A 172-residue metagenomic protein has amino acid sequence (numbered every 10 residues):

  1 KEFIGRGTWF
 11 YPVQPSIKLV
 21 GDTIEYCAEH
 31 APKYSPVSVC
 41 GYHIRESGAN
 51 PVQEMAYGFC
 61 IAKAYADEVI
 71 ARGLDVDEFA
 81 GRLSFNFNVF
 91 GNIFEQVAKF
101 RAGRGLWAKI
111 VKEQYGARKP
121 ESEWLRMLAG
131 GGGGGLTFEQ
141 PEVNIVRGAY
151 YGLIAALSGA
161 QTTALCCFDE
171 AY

Functional and structural regions predicted by a protein language model:
K1-Q96, Q114-G130, F138, A156 (+2 more regions): Catalytic alpha/beta active-site cores
V97-R104: Extended amphipathic alpha-helical segments enriched in small hydrophobics
W107, S158: Conserved, mostly hydrophobic/aromatic
V111: Carboxylate/His-rich catalytic cores and anion/metal-binding grooves
G133: Catalytic core of nucleotidyl cyclases, primarily class III adenylyl/guanylyl cyclases
L136-G152: Thiamine diphosphate
